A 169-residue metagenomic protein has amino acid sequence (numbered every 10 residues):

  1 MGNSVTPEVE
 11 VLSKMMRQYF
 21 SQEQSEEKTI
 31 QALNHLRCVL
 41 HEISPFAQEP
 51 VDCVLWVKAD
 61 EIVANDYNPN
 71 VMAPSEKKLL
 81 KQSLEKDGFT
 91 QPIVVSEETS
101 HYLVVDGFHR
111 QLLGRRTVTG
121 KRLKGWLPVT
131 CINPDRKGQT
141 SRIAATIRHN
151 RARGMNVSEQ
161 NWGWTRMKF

Functional and structural regions predicted by a protein language model:
G2-F20, K28-N34, C38, S44 (+2 more regions): Alpha-helical interaction elements
F46-E61, R136-G138: Flexible hinge/switch segments at interdomain interfaces of large molecular machines
L55, S100-H101: Conserved catalytic motifs of the protein kinase core domain
N65-Q91, H101, Q111-F169: Amphipathic, charge-rich alpha-helical segments that serve as recognition/docking helices
I93-S96: Short beta-strand
G107: Short, conserved phosphate/pyrophosphate- and ester-handling motifs at nucleotide-, phospho-/glycolipid
